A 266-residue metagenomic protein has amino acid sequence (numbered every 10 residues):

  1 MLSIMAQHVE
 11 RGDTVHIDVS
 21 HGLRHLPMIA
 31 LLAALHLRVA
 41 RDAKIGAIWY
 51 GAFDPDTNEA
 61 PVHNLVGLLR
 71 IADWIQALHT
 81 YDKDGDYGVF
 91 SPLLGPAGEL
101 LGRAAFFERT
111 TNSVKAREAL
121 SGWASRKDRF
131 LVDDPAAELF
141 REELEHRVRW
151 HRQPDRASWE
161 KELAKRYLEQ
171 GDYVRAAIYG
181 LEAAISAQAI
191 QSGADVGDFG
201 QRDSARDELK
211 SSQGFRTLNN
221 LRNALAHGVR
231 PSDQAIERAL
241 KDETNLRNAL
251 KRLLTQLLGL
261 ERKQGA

Functional and structural regions predicted by a protein language model:
M1-T14, I29-A266: Long, low-complexity, Lys/Arg-enriched
V19-L32: Gly/Ser/Thr-rich loops at beta-strand to alpha-helix junctions that form or flank small-molecule/cofactor-binding
